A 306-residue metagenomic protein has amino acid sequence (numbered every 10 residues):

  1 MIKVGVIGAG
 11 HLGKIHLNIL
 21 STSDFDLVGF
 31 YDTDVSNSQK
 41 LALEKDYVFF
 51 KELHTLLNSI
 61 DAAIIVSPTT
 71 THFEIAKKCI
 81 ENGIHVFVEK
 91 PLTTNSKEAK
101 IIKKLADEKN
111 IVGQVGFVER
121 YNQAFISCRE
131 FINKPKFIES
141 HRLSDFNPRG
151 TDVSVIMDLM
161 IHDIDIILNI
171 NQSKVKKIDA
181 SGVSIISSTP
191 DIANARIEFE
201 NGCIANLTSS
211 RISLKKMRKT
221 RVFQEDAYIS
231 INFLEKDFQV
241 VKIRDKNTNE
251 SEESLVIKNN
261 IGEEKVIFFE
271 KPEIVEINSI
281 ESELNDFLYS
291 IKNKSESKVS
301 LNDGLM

Functional and structural regions predicted by a protein language model:
M1-E44, I167: N-terminal Rossmann-like dinucleotide-binding module
H16, K45-K103: Beta-loop-alpha module in the N-terminal Rossmann-like domain of NAD(P)-dependent dehydrogenases, especially those
Y47, N82-I84, K109-V112, C203: A short helix->loop->beta-strand "cap" motif at the edges of active sites that frequently abuts
K51, V88, G113-V115, E139 (+1 more regions): Hydrophobic residues in well-ordered beta-strands that form the structural core
A62-I65, E281-M306: C-terminal helix-rich "cap/oligomerization" subdomain common to oxidoreductases
T93-G150: A contiguous active-site-proximal alpha/beta segment in oxidoreductase catalytic domains
G116-Q123, F146-V175, G304: Mid-domain beta-loop-alpha active-site segment that forms a flexible, acidic cofactor/metal-binding surface
I164-V241, I277-K294: Contiguous beta-strand/loop segments that form the cofactor/metal-binding neighborhood of enzyme cores
